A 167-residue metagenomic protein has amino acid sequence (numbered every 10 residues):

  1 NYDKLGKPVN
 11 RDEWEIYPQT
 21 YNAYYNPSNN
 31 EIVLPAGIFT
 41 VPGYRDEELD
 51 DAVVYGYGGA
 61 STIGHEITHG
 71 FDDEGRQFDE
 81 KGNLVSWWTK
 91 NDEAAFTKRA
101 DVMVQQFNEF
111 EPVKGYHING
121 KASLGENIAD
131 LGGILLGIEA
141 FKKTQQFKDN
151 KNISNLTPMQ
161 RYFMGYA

Functional and structural regions predicted by a protein language model:
N1-S61, E66, G70-A167: Intrinsically disordered, low-complexity linker/terminal regions across diverse proteins
